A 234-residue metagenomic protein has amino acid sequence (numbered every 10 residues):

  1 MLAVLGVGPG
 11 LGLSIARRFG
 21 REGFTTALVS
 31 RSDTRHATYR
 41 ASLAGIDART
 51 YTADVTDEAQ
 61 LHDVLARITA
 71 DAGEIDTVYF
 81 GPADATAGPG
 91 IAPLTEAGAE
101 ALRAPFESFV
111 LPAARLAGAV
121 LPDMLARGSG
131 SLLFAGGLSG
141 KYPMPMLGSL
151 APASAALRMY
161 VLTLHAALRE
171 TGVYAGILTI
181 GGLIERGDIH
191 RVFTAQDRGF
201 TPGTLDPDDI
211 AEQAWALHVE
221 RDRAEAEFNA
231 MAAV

Functional and structural regions predicted by a protein language model:
M1-A27: Canonical Rossmann dinucleotide-binding motif of NAD(H)/NADP(H)-dependent dehydrogenases/reductases, specifically
G6, D84, E100-A101, P105 (+3 more regions): Catalytic loop of short-chain dehydrogenase/reductase
E22-T38: Conserved glycine-rich Rossmann-like NAD(P)H-binding loop of the short-chain dehydrogenase/reductase
L43-A59: Rossmann-fold cofactor-recognition segment
A70, A104-A126: Amphipathic alpha-helical dimer-interface segment in Rossmann-like NAD(P)H-dependent oxidoreductases
E74-D76, M124-G136, E170-V173: Active-site loop of short-chain dehydrogenase/reductase
A83-E100: Conserved mid-core segment of classical short-chain dehydrogenase/reductases
E170-R186, H190-V234: C-terminal helical subdomain
